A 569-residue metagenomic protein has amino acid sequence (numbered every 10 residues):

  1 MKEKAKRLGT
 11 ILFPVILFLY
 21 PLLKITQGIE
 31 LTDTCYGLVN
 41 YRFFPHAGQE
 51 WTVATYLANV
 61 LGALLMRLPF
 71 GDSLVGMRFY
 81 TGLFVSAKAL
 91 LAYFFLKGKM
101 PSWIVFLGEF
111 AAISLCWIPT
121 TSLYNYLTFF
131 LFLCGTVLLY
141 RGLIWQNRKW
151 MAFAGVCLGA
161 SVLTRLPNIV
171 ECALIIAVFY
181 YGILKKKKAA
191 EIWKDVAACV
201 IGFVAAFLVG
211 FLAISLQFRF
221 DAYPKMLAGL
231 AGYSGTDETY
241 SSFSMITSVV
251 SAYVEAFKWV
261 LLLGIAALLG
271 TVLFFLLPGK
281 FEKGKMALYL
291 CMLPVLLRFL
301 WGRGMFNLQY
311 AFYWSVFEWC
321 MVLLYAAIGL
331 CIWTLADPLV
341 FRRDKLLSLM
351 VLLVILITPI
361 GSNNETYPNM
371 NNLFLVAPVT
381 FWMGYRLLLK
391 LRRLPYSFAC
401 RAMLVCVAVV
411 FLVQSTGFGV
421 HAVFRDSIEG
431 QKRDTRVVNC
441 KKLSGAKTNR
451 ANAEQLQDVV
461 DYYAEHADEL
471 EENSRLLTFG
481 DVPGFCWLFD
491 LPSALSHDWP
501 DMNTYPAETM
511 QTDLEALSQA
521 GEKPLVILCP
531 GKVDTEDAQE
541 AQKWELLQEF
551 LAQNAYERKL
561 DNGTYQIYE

Functional and structural regions predicted by a protein language model:
L23-N40, Q49-L65, G71-V75, F218-R219 (+2 more regions): Extracytoplasmic catalytic/substrate-binding loops of multi-pass membrane glycan-assembly enzymes
F79-M100, F274-F275: Transmembrane-helix motifs of polytopic, lipid-linked glycan transferases
L90-S114, K149: Transmembrane-helix signature of polytopic, membrane-embedded enzymes that assemble or transfer cell-envelope glycans
K97-S102, L133-M151, L330-V340: Membrane-interface transmembrane helices that cradle and orient dolichyl/undecaprenyl
C116-W117, W150-A177, A205, V351-G361: Membrane-interface alpha helices of multi-pass inner-membrane proteins
T120-F129: Short acidic/glycine- and proline-prone juxtamembrane loop motifs at membrane-interface regions of multi-pass membrane
L138, I144, E171-L208, L212 (+1 more regions): Perimembrane helix-loop-helix junctions
L138-A160, A190-A198, K345-L352: Short hydrophobic alpha-helices at membrane interfaces in multi-pass membrane enzymes
